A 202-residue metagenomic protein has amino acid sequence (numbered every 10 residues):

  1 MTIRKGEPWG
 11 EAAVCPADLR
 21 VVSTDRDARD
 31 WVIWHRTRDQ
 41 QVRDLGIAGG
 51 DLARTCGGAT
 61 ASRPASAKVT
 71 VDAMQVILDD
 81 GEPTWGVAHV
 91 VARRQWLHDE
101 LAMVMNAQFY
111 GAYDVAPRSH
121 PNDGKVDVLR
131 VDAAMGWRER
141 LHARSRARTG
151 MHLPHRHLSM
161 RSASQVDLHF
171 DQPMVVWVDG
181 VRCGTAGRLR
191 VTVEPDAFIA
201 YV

Functional and structural regions predicted by a protein language model:
M1-F109, V115: Catalytic core of DAGKc-family lipid kinases
Q40, H98-D99, D123-V126, R188 (+1 more regions): Short coil/turn connectors at secondary-structure junctions
T55-G57, T84, A112-Y113, R138-R140 (+2 more regions): Short acidic, gly/pro-rich beta-turn/loop elements at beta-sheet edges and active-site/ligand-binding grooves
S66-K68, R118-H120, L158-M160, C183: A generic structural micro-feature
T70-D72, N122-V126, S164: A generic structural signal for short beta-strands and their flanking turns/coil linkers
W85-A92, Y110-A116, M151-P154, V175-V178 (+1 more regions): Glycine-rich, charged/polar anion/phosphate-binding loops that engage phosphate groups from diverse ligands
H98-H142: Internal helical hairpin/lid segments
R130-V202: ATP/nucleoside-binding phosphotransfer catalytic cores, i.e., glycine-rich phosphate-binding loops
